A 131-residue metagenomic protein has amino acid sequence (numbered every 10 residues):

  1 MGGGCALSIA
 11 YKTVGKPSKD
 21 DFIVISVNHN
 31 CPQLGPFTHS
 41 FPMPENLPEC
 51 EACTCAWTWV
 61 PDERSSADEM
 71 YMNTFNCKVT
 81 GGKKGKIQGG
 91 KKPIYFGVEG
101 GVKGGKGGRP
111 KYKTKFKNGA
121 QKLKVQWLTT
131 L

Functional and structural regions predicted by a protein language model:
M1-A6, A10-S40, S65-L131: Peripheral, solvent-exposed domain-edge segments that often transition into intrinsically disordered/low-complexity
G2-G3, E49-E51: Short, well-ordered loop/turn elements at secondary-structure boundaries
P32-L34, N46-C50: Surface-exposed coil/turn segments at beta-strand junctions on protein surfaces, enriched
H39-L47: Short, hydrophobic beta-strand segments
N46, E63-R64: Short strand->helix junction
E51-E63, T74: Internal, hydrophobic beta-strand segments that form the core of beta-sheet-rich folds
